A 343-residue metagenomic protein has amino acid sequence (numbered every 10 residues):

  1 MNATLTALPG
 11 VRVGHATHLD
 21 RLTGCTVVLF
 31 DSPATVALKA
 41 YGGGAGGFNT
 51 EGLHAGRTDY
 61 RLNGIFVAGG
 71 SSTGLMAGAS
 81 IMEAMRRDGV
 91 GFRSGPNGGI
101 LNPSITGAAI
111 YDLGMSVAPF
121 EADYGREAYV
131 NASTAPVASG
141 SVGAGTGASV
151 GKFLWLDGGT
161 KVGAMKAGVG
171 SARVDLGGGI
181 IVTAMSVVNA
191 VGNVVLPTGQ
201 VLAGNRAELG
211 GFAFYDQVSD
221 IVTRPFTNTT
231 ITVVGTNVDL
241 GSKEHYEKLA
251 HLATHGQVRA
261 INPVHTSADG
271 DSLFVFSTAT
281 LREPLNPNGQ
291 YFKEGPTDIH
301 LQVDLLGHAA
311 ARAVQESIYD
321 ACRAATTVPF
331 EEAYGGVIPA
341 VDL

Functional and structural regions predicted by a protein language model:
M1-S72, M76, R86-L343: A structural signal for small-residue-enriched, beta-sheet-centric alpha/beta enzyme cores and oligomeric scaffold folds
A79: Conserved active-site region of classical short-chain dehydrogenase/reductase
M82-E83: Acidic/His-rich segments in extracytoplasmic proteins that coordinate ligands and/or metal ions
